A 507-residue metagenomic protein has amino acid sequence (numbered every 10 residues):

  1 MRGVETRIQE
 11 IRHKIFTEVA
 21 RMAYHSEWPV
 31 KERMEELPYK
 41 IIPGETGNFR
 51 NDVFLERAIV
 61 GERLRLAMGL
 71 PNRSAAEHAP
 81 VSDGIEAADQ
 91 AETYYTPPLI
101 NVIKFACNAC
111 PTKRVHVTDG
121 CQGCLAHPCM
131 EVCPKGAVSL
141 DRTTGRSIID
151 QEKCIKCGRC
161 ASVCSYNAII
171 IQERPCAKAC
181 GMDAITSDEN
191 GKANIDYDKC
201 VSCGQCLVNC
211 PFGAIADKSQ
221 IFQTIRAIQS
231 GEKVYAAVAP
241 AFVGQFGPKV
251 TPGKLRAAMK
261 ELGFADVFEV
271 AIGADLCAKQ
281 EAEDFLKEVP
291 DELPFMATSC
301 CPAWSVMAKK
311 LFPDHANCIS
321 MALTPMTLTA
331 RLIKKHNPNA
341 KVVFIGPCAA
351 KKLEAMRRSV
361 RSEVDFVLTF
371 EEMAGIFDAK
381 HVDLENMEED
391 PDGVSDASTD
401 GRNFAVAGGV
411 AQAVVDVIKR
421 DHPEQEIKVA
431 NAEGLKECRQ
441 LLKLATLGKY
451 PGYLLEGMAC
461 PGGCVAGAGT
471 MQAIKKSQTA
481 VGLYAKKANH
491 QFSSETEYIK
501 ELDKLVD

Functional and structural regions predicted by a protein language model:
M1-E77, G84-A87, D217-D507: Iron-sulfur-associated redox domains of electron-transfer enzymes in respiratory and anaerobic energy metabolism
A87, Y95, I155, P175: Short sequence/structural segments immediately N-terminal
D89-T118, K135-G136: N-terminal [4Fe-4S]-dependent radical SAM core
F105-P111, V117-G120, V163-I169, I185-E189 (+3 more regions): Short, intrinsically disordered, charge-biased short linear motifs at domain edges
N108-H116, S139-I148, S187, Q205 (+4 more regions): Gly-rich Lys/Arg/Thr-decorated short loops/hinges at beta-loop-alpha junctions or inter-strand turns that position
P111-R114, H127, G158, G204 (+1 more regions): Short flexible coil/turn linkers enriched for glycine and charged/polar residues that connect secondary-structure
Q122-C124, P248: Short, surface-exposed ligand-recognition loops at beta-strand->loop->(often short) alpha-helix junctions that present
A126-Q151, R159-D196, V201, Q205-Q220 (+1 more regions): Iron-sulfur cluster-binding cysteine motifs and their immediate structural context in ferredoxin-like electron-transfer
